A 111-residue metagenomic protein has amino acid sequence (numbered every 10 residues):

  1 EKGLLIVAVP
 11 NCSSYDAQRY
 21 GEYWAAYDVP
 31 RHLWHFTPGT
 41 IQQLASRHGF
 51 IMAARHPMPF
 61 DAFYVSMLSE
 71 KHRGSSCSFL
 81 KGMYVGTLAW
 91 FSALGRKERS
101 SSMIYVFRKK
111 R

Functional and structural regions predicted by a protein language model:
E1: Helix-to-beta-strand junctions that scaffold the AdoMet/dcAdoMet cofactor pocket in Class I SAM-dependent enzymes
L5-W34, G39-S46, M67-K71: Short, glycine-/aromatic-enriched active-site segment of Class I SAM-dependent methyltransferases
A26, M52-A53: A short hydrophobic/aromatic micro-motif that marks alpha-helical segments and, especially, helix-coil
I41, A53-A54: Short hydrophobic, aromatic-rich alpha-helical segments embedded in or entering the lipid bilayer of multi-pass
L44-F50, K109: A structural motif corresponding to the C-terminal end of an alpha-helix and its immediate exit/capping segment
A54-R111: A C-terminal cap/extension of S-adenosyl-L-methionine-dependent methyltransferases that defines the acceptor-substrate
